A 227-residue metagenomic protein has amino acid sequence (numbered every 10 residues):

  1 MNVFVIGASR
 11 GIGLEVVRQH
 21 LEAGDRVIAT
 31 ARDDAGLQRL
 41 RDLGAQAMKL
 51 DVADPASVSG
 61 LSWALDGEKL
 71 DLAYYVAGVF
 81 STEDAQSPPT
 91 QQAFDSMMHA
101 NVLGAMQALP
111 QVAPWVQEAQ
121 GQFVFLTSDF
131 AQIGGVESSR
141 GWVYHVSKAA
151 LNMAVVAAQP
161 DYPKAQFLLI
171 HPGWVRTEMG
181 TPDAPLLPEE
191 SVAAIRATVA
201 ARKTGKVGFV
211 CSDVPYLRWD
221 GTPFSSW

Functional and structural regions predicted by a protein language model:
F4, A8, W142: NAD(P)H cofactor-binding loop motif with strongest signal on the N-terminal glycine-rich segment
I6, L70-G78, F125, L168: Rossmann-fold scaffold of SDR-type NAD(P)-dependent oxidoreductases
S9-Q19: N-terminal Rossmann NAD(P)H-binding glycine-rich loop of SDR-like oxidoreductase domains
D42-A56: Rossmann-fold cofactor-recognition segment
V52-E68: Conserved Rossmann-fold cofactor-binding substructure of NAD(P)-dependent oxidoreductases
V79, D84-M98, M106-Q107, Q120-P160: Catalytic loop of short-chain dehydrogenase/reductase
A165, L169-V175, T181-W227: C-terminal helical subdomain
